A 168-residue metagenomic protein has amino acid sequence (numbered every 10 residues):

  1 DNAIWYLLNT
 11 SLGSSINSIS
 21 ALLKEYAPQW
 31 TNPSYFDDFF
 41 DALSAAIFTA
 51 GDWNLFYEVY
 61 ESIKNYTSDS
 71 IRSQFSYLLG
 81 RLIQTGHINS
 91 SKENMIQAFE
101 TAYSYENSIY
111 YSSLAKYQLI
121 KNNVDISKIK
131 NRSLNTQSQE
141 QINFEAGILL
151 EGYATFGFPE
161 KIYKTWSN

Functional and structural regions predicted by a protein language model:
D1-N168: Cell-wall glycan-active module
